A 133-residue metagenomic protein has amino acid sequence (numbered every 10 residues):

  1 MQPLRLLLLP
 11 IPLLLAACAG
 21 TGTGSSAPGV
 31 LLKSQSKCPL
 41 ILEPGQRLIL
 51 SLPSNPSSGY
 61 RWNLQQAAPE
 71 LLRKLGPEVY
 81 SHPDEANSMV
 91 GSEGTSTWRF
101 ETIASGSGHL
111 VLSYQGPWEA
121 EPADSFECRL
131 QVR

Functional and structural regions predicted by a protein language model:
M1-L8: Bacterial N-terminal signal peptides that target proteins for export
L15-A17: C-terminal motif of bacterial Sec signal peptides marking the signal peptidase cleavage site
G22-L50, N55: N-terminal edge beta-strand
S58, Q66-D84: Short, solvent-exposed loop/linker segments at beta-strand-coil boundaries, enriched for Pro/Gly and Ser/Thr
V90-T97: Aromatic sugar-binding surface patches on proteins that engage polysaccharides or sugar-phosphate polymers
F100-G108: Glycine-centered tight-turn and secondary-structure capping sites
G116-P122: Short acidic/polar inter-strand loop motif in beta-rich domains
L130-V132: Interdomain boundary/hinge segments at the C-termini of tandem beta-sandwich modules
